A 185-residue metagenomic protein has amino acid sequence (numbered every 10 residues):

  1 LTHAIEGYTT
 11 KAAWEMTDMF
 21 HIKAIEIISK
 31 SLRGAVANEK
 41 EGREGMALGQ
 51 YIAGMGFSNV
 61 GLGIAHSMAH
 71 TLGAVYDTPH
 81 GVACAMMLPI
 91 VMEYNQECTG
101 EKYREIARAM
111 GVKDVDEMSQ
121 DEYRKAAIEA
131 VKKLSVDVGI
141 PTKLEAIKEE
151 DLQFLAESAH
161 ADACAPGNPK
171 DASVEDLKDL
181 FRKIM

Functional and structural regions predicted by a protein language model:
L1-V60, P169: Carboxylate- and glycine-rich phosphate/diphosphate-binding segment that chelates Mg2+/Mn2+
E15-E26, L62, V82, E97-G100 (+2 more regions): Alpha-helix N-cap/helix-start motif at coil-to-helix transitions, marked by capping-box chemistry
M19-K23, I27, G45-L48, S67-H70 (+4 more regions): Amphipathic alpha-helical interaction segments
G49, I106-A109, I147, S158: Short acidic/histidine-centered micro-motifs embedded in hydrophobic/aromatic stretches that mark compact functional
Y51-C84, D162-G167: Glycine-rich phosphate/pyrophosphate-binding beta-alpha loops
T78-T142: Active-site pocket-lining segment
K113-M185: C-terminal charged capping/lid subdomain of soluble metabolic enzymes
